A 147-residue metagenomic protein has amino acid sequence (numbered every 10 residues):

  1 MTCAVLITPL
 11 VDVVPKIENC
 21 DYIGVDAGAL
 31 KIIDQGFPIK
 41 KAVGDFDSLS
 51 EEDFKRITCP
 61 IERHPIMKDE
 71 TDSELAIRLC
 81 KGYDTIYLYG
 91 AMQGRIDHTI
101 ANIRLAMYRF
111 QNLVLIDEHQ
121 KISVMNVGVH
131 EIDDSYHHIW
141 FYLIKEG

Functional and structural regions predicted by a protein language model:
M1-R56: N-terminal beta-strand-loop-alpha-helix module at the start of alpha/beta ligand-binding or catalytic domains
M1-T2, N19-C20, C59, Y83-T85 (+1 more regions): Short coil/turn segments at beta-strand junctions that form active-site/ligand-binding loops
I7, I23-V25, G44, E62-R63 (+2 more regions): General beta-strand structural signal in soluble alpha/beta enzymes
N19-C20, F37-P38, I103-M107, H130-E131: Short, solvent-exposed amphipathic alpha-helical segments in soluble enzyme and RNA/protein-processing domains
I23, A27, K68-T71, L75 (+2 more regions): Conserved active-site and cofactor/substrate-binding residues in soluble primary-metabolism enzymes
T58-G82: Short phosphate-binding loop-to-helix
C80, Y87-N126: Anionic-ligand-binding alpha/beta catalytic cores of soluble enzymes and soluble regulatory domains that recognize
E118, V124-G147: Long, charged alpha-helical interface segments
